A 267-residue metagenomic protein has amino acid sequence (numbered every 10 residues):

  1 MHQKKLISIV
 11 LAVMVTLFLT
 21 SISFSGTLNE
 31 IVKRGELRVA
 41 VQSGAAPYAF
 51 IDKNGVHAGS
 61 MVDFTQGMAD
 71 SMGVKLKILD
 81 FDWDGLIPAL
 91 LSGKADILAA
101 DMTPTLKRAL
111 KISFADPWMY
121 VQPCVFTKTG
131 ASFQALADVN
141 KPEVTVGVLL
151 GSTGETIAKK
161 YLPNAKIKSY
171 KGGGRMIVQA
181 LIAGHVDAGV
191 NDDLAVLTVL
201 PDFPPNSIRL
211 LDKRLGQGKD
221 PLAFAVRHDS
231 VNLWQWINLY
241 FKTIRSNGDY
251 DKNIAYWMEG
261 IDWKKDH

Functional and structural regions predicted by a protein language model:
G26-D101: Extracytoplasmic small-molecule ligand-binding "clamshell" domains of the periplasmic binding protein/Venus flytrap
L28, G59-M61, A109-M119, L210-R214 (+1 more regions): A structural signal for short loop-to-beta-strand junctions that line the ligand-binding cleft of periplasmic/secreted
L37-R38, M72-K75, L91-A100, E143-T145 (+2 more regions): Alpha-to-beta junction loops
S43, Y120-T127, D193, P201-F241 (+1 more regions): Periplasmic-binding protein-like
V62, K77-P88, F133-Q134, K168-A183: Short helix-initiation/N-cap motifs at beta->coil->alpha
G85-P88, M102-L110, I157-K160, I182 (+1 more regions): A ligand-binding cleft/hinge motif common to bilobed small-molecule-binding domains
T127-V146: Flexible hinge/capping segments at coil-to-helix
T153-Y170, S207-L210, F241-H267: Ligand-binding clefts/hinges and TM-proximal coupling segments of bilobed small-molecule sensing domains
